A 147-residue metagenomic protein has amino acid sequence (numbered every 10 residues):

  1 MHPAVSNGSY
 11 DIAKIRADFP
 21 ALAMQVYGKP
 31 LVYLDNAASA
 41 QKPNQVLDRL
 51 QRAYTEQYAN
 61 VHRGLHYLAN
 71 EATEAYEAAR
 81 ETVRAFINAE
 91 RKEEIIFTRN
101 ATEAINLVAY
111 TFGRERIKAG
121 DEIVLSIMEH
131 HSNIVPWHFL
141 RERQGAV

Functional and structural regions predicted by a protein language model:
M1-V147: Pyridoxal 5′-phosphate
